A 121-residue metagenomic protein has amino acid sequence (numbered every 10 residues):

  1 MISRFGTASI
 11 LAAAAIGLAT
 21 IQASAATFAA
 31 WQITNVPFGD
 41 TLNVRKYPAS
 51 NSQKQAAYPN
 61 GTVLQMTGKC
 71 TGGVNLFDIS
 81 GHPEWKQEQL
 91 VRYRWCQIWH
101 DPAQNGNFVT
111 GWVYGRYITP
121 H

Functional and structural regions predicted by a protein language model:
M1-I10: Bacterial N-terminal signal peptides that target proteins for export
S9-A19: Bacterial N-terminal signal peptides
S9-L11, P37, N51, G106: Preference for short coil/turn "hinge" residues that link or interrupt alpha-helices
I21-A49, Q53-C70, L90-R92, T119-H121: SH3-family beta-barrel domains
A26-A29, Q53, H82-H121: Boundary regions of SH3-family modules and the immediately adjacent low-complexity/disordered segments in eukaryotic
K46, G72, I98-H100: Disulfide-rich extracellular modules and peptides
T71-G81: Short, Lys/Arg- and Gly-enriched loop/turn segments at beta-strand edges
